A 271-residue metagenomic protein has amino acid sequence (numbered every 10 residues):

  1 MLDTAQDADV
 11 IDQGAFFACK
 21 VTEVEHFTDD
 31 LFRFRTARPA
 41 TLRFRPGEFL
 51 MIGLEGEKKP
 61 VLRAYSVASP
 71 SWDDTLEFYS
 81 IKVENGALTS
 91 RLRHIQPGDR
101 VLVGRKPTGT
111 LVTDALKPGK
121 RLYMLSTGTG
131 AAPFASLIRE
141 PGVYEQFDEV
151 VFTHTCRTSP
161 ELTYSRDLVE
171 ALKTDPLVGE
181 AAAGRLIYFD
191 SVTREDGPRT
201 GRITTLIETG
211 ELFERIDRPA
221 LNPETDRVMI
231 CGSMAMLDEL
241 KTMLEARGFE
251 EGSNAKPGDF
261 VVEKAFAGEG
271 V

Functional and structural regions predicted by a protein language model:
L2-D99: Ferredoxin-reductase
L2-Q6, I11-F17, T153-H154, T158-V271: Reductase modules of NAD(P)H-dependent flavoproteins
G47, G130, S233: Short, conserved phosphate/pyrophosphate- and ester-handling motifs at nucleotide-, phospho-/glycolipid
P107-K117: A short, basic/flexible loop-to-alpha-helix module at the beginning of a structural domain
L116-R121, P223-E224: Short helix-loop-beta connector
L122-L125, M229: Conserved beta-strand elements of the Class I
T127-P133: Ser/Thr-glycine-rich phosphate-binding loops at phosphate-binding pockets of nucleotides, nucleotide cofactors
P133-E145: Histidine-anchored nucleotide/phosphate-binding helix
